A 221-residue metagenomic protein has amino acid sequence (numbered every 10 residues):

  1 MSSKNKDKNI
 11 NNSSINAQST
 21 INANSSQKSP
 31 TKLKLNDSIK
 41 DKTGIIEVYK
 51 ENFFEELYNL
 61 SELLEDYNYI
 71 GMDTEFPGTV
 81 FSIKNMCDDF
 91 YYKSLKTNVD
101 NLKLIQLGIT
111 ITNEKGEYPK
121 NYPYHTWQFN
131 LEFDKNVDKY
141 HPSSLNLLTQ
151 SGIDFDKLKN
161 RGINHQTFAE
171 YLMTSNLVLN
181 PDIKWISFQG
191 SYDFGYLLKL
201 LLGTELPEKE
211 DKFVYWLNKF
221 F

Functional and structural regions predicted by a protein language model:
M1-D41: Long, polar low-complexity intrinsically disordered regions
K4, L102-F221: Metal-dependent phosphoesterase core characteristic of DEDDh/y 3'-5' exonuclease domains
K32-K34, I39-L104, G108-T110: Entry/capping segment at the start of metal-dependent catalytic domains with acidic active-site entry clusters
